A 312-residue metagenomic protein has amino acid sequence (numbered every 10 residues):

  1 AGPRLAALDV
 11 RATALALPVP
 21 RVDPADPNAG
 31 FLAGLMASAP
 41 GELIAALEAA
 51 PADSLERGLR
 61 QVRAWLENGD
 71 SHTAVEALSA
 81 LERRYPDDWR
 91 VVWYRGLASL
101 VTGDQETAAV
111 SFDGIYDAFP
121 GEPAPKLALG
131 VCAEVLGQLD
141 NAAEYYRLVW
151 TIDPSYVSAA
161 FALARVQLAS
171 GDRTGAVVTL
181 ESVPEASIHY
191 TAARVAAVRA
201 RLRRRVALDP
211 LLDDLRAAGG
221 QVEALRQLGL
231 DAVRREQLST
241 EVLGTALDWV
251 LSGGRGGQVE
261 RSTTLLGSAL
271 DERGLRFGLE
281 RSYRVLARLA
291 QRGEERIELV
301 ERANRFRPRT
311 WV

Functional and structural regions predicted by a protein language model:
L8-P51, E181, E185-V312: Eukaryotic alpha-helical solenoid repeat scaffolds
L59-R60, R90-Y94, A124-A128, V157-A162 (+2 more regions): Alpha-solenoid helical repeat scaffolds
N68, T102, L136, S170 (+1 more regions): Structural motif corresponding to the intra-repeat A-B loop/turn of tetratricopeptide repeats
L81, G114-I115, L148-V149, S182-V183: Canonical positions in the second alpha-helix
R84, A118, I152, V183-A186 (+1 more regions): Structural marker of alpha-solenoid helical repeat scaffolds
